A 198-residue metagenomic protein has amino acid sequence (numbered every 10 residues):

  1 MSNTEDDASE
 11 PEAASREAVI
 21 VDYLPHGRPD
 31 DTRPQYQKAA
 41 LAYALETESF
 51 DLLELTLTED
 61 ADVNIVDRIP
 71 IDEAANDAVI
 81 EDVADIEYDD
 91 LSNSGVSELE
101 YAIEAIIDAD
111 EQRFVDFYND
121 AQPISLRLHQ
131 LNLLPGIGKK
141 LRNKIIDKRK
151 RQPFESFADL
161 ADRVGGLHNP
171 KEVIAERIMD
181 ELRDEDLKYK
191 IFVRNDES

Functional and structural regions predicted by a protein language model:
M1-I107, D196-S198: Structure-specific DNA junction-binding interface
L24, L133-P135: Generic detector of intrinsically disordered, low-complexity, polar/charged segments
A109-L133, N143-S198: C-terminal extensions
G138-L141: Small-residue hinge/turn detector
